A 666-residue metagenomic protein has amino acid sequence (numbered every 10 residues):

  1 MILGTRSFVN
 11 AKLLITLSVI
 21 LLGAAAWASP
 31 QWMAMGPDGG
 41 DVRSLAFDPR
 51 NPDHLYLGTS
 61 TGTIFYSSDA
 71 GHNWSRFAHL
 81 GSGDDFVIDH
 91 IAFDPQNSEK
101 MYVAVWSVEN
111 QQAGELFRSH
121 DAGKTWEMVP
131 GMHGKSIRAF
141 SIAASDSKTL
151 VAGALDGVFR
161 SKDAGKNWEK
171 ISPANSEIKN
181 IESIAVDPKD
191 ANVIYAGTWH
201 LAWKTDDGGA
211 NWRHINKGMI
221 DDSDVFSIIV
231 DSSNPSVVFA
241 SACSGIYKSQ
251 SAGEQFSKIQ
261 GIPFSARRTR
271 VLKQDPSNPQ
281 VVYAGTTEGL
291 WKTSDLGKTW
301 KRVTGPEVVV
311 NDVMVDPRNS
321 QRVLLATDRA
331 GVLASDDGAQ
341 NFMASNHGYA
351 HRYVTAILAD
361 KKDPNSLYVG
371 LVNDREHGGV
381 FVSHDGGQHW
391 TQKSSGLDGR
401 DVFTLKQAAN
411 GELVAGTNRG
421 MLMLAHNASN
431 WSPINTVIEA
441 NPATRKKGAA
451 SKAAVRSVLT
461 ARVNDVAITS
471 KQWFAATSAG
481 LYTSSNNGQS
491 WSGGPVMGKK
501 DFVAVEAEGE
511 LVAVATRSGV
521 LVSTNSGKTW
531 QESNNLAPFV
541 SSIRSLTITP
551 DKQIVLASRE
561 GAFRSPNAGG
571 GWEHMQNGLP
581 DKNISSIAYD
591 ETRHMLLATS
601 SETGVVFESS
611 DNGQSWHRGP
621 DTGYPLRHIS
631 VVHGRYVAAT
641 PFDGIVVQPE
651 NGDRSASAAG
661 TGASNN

Functional and structural regions predicted by a protein language model:
M1-V9: N-terminal secretory signal peptides that target proteins for export/translocation
V9, L13-N666: Extracellular glycan-interacting surfaces
